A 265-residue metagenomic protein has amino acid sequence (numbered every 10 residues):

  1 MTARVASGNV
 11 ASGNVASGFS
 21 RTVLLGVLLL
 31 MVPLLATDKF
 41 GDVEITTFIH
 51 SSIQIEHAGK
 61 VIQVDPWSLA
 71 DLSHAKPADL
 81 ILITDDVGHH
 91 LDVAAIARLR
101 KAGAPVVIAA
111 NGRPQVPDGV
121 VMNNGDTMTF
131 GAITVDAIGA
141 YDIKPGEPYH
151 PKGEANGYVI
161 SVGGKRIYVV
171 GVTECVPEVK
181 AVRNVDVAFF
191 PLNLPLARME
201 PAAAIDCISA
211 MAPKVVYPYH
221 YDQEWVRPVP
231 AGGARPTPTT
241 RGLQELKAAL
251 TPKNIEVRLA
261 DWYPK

Functional and structural regions predicted by a protein language model:
M1-L29, P33: Intrinsic disorder/low-complexity segments
A36-K76, G119-R183, L259-K265: Core dinuclear metal-dependent hydrolase active-site scaffold
E56, R100, T251: Anion (oxyanion) recognition and catalysis
Q63, S68-P114, R183-F189, A212-P213: Active-site metal-binding motif and surrounding structural segment of the metallo-beta-lactamase
L69-L72, V87-L91, R113-V116, D126-T129 (+6 more regions): Active-site environment of divalent metal-dependent phosphoester hydrolases
V93-R100, G157, V179-K180, A204-I208 (+1 more regions): Short amphipathic alpha-helical segments and helix-helix/interface helices
V120-T129, I205, S209-K265: Binuclear metal-ion centers of metallo-dependent hydrolases, dominated by the metallo-beta-lactamase
V159-P228: Metallo-beta-lactamase
